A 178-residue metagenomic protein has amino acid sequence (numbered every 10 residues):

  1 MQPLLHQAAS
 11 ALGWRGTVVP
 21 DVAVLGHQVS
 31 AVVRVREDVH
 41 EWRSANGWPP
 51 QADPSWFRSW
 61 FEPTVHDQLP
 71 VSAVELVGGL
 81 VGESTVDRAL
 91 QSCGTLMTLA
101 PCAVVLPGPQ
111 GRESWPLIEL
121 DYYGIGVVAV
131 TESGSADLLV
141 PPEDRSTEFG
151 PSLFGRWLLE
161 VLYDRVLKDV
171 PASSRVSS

Functional and structural regions predicted by a protein language model:
M1-F61, R165-S178: Acidic-basic catalytic patches of nuclease active cores, encompassing PD-(D/E)XK and other metal-cofactor nuclease
V35-E37, S84, E143: Generic structural motif
S44-G47, Q91-G94, S152-F154: Surface-exposed beta-strand edges and their flanking turn/coil or helix-capping segments
A52-Y123: Catalytic cores of nucleic-acid endonucleases
F61-L69, P109-Q110, P116-S178: Non-catalytic C-terminal interaction segments of nucleic acid-processing enzymes
